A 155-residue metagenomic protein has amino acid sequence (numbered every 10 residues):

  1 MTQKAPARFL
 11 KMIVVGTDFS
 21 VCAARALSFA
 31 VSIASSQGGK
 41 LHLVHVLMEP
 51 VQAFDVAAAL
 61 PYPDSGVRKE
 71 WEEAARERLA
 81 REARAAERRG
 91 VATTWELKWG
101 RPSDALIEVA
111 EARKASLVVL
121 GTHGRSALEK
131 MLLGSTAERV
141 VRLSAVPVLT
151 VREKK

Functional and structural regions predicted by a protein language model:
M1-F9, S36, R81-V118, K155: Structural beta-alpha unit
Q3-Y62, V91: Small/aliphatic-rich secondary-structure junction motif
V44, T94-K98, L149: General small-molecule cofactor/ligand-binding pocket signal
A58-Y62, A112-K114, T136-A137: Short, hinge-like loop/turn segments at secondary-structure boundaries
Y62-E77: A short acidic, glycine-rich active-site loop that binds or catalyzes chemistry on phosphate/adenosine moieties
L117-R139, E153: Glycine-rich, Arg-bearing micro-motifs that act as flexible, cationic patches
V148-K154: Short, flexible loop segments at boundaries between secondary-structure elements
